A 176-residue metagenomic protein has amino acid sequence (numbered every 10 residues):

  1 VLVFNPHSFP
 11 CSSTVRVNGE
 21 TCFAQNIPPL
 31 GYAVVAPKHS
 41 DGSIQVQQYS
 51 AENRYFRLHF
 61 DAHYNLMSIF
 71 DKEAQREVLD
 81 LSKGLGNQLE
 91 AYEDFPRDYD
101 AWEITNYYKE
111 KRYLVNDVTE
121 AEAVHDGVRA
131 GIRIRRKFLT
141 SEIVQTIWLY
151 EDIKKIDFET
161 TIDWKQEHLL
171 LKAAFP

Functional and structural regions predicted by a protein language model:
V1-A173: Catalytic and substrate-binding regions of extracellular carbohydrate-active enzymes, especially polysaccharide lyases
